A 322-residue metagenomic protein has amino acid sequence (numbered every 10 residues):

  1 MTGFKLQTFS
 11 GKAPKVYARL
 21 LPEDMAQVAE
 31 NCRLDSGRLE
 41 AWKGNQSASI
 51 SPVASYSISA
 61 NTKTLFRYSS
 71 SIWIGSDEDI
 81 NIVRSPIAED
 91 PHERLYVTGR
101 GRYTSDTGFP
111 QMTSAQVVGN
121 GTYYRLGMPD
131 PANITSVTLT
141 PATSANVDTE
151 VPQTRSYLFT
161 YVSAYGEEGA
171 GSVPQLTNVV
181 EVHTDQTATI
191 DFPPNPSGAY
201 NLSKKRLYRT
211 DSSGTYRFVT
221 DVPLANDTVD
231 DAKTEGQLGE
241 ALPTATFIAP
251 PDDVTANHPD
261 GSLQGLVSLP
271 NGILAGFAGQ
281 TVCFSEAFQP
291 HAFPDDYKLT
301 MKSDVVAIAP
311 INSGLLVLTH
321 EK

Functional and structural regions predicted by a protein language model:
T2-D35, S55-Q280, F284-Y297: Disordered, low-complexity "stalk" and linker segments at domain junctions of extracellular and cell-surface proteins
G44-S47: Glycine-rich, aromatic-bearing surface loops/beta-hairpins
I50-V53: Extracytosolic and intramembrane catalytic regions of membrane-associated proteins in envelope/secretory systems
D304-V305: Canonical WD40 repeat/beta-propeller blade segments in eukaryotic WD-repeat proteins
A309-N312: Loop/turn segments within WD40 beta-propeller blades
L316-K322: Surface-exposed extracellular loop regions of Gram-negative outer-membrane beta-barrel proteins
